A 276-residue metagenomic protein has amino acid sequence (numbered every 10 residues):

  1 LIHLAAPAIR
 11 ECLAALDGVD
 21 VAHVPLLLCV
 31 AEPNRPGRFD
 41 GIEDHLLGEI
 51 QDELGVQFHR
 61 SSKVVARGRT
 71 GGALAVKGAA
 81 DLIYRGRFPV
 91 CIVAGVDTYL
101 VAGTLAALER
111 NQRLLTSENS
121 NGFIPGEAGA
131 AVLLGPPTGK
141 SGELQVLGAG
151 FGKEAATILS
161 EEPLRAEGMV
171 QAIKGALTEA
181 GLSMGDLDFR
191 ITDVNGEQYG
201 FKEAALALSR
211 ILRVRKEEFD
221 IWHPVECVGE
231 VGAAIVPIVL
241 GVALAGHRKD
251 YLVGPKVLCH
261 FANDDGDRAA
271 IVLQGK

Functional and structural regions predicted by a protein language model:
L1-H3, R35-G78, R87, V101-G103 (+5 more regions): Conserved catalytic cysteine-centered active-site region of acyl-thioester-dependent Claisen-condensing enzymes
L1-R38, G78, L82, L164-R190 (+6 more regions): Conserved active-site "lid/cap" helical segment
V21-P25, H59-R60, G86-C91, S120 (+6 more regions): Short coil/turn connectors at secondary-structure junctions
L27-V30, A66, C91-D97, C259-A262: Short beta-strand segments
V76, G129-P137, L240, L244: Alpha-helical metal-binding/catalytic segments enriched in His/Glu/Asp
V101-A102, E154-T157, Q198-F201: Short acidic/glycine-rich loop or secondary-structure boundary segments that cap or lie
E109-L182, D188-F189, D265, I271-K276: Condensing-enzyme catalytic core mediating Claisen C-C bond formation in acyl metabolism
D188-Q198, P224-V231: A short beta-alpha structural unit
